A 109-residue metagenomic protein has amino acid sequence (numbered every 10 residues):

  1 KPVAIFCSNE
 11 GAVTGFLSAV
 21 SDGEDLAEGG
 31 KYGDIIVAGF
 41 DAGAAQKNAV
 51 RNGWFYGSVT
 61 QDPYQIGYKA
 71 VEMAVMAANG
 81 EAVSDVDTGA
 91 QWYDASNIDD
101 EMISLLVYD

Functional and structural regions predicted by a protein language model:
K1-N48: Hydrophobic alpha-helical
P2, A27, Y56-G57, V83: Residue-level detector of short coil/turn "hinge" positions at structural boundaries
E10, L17-D25, R51, F55 (+2 more regions): Sec-exported extracytoplasmic/periplasmic mature domains
I35, Y56, A90: Short, conserved active-site loop motifs that form the nucleotide-linked donor/cofactor pocket
N52-Y64: Short beta-strand elements at the ligand-binding edges of bilobed clamshell
D62-D109: Hinge/cleft segment of the Venus flytrap/periplasmic-binding protein
